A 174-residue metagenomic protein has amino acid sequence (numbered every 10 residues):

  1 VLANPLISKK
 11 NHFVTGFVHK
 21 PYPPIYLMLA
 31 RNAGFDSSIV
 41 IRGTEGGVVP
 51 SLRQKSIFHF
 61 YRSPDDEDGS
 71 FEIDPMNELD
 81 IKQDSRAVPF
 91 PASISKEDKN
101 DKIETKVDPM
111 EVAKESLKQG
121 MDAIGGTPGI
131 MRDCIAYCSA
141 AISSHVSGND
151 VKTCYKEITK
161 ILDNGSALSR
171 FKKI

Functional and structural regions predicted by a protein language model:
V1-I174: Glycine-rich anion-binding loops and their surrounding alpha/beta cores
